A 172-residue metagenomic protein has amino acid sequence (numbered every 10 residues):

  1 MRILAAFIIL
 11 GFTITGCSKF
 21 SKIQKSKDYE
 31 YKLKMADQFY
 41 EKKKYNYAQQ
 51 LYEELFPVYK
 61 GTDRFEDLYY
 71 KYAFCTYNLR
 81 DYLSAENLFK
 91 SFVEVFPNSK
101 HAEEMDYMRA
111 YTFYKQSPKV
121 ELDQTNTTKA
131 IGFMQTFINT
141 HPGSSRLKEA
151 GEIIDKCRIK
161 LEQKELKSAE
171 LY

Functional and structural regions predicted by a protein language model:
M1-C17: Sec-dependent bacterial lipoprotein signal peptides
G16-Y172: Acidic, polar-rich low-complexity tracts and alpha-helical solenoid repeat scaffolds
